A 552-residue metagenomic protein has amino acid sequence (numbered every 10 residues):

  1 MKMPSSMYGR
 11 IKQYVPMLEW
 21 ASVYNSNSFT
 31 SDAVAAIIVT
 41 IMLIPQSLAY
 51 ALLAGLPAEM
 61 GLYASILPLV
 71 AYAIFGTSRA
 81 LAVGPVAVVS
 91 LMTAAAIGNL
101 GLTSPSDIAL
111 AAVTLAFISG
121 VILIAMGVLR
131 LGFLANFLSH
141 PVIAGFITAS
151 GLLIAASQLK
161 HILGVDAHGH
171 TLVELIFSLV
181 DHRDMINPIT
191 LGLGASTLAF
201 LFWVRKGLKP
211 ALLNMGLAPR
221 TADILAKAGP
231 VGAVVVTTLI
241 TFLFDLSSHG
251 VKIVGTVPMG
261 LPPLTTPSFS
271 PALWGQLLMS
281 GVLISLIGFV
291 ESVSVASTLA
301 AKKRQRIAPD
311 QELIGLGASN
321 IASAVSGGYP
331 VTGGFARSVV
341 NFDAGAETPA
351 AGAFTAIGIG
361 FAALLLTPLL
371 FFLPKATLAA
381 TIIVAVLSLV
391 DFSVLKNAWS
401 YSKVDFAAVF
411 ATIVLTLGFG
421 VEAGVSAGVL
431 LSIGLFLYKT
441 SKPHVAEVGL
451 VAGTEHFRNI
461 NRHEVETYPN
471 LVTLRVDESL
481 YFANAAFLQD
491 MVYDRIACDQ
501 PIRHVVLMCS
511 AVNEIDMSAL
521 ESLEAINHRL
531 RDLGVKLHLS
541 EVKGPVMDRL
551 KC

Functional and structural regions predicted by a protein language model:
K2-T454, Y468, S522, G534: Transmembrane helical cores of multi-pass ion-transport proteins
V448-C552: Structured cytosolic domains appended to multi-pass membrane proteins
